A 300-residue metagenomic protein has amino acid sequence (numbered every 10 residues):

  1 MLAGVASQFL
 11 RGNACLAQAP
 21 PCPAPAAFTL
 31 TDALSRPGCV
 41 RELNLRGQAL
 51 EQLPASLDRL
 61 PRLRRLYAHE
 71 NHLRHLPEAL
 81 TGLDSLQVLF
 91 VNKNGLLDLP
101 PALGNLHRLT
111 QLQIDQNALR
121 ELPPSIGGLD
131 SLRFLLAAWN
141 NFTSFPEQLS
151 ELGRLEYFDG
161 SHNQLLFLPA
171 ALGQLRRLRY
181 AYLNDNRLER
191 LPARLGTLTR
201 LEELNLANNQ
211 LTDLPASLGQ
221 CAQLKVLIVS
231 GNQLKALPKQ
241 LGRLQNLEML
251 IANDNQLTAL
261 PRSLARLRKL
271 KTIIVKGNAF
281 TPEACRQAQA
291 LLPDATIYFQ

Functional and structural regions predicted by a protein language model:
M1-P21, A26-L30, Q113: Bacterial Sec-dependent N-terminal signal peptides
T31, L53-S56, L76-A79, L99-A102 (+8 more regions): The feature encodes a structural signal of leucine-rich repeats
S35-R74: LRR N-terminal entry segment and analogous cap-like coil->beta motifs
R36-P37, D58-R62, T81-L86, G104-L109 (+8 more regions): Leucine-rich repeat
L43-L45, L66-A68, L86-V91, L109-I114 (+8 more regions): Conserved hydrophobic beta-strand positions in leucine-rich repeat
G128, R133-R190, R194, E202-Q210: Solenoidal tandem-repeat scaffolds enriched in leucines and small polar residues
M249, T258-Q300: Leucine-rich solenoid repeat scaffolds
